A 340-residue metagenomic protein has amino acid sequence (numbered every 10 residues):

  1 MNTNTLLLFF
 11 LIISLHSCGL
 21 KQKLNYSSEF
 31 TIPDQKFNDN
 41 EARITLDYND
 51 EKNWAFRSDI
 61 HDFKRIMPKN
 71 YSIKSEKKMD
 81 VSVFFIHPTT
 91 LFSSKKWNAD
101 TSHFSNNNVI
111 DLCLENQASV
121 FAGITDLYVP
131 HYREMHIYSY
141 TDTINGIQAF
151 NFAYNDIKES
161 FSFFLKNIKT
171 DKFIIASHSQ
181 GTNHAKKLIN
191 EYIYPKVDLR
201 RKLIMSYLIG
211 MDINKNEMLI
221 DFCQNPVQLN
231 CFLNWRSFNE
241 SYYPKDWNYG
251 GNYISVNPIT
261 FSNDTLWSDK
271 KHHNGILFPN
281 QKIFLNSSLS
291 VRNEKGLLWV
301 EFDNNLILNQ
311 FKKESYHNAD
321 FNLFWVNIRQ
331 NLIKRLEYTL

Functional and structural regions predicted by a protein language model:
M1-K23: Bacterial Sec-dependent N-terminal signal peptides
C18-I110, L114: Flexible, membrane-associating and regulatory peripheral segments of lipid-active enzymes
K21, K158-N167, E191-Y338: Surface cap/lid and interfacial helix-loop subdomains adjacent to catalytic sites that gate substrate access
Q35-F37, I86-D171, N305-A319, V326 (+1 more regions): Active-site catalytic motif of lipid deacylating hydrolases and related acyltransferases
M79-V81, G123-L127, K169-K172, R200-I204: Loop/turn elements at helix/coil->beta-strand transitions in domains of secreted/extracellular proteins
S82-I86, Y128-H131, I174-I175, M205-L208 (+1 more regions): Structural recognition of the beta-strand scaffold that forms the well-ordered cores of secreted hydrolase catalytic
S177-G181, A185: Gly/Ala-rich beta-loop-alpha elbow adjacent to hydrolase catalytic centers
K186-N190: Short, hydrophobic alpha-helix immediately C-terminal to the catalytic nucleophile
